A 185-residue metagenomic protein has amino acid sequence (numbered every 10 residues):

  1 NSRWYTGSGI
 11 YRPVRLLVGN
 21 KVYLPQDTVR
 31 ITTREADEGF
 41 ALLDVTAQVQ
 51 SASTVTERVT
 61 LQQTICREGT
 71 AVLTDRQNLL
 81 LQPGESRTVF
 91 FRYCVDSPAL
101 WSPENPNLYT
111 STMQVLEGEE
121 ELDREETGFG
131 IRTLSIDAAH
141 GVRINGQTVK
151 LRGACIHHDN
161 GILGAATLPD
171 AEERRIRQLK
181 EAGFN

Functional and structural regions predicted by a protein language model:
N1-N185: Secreted/periplasmic carbohydrate-active enzymes, especially glycoside hydrolases
